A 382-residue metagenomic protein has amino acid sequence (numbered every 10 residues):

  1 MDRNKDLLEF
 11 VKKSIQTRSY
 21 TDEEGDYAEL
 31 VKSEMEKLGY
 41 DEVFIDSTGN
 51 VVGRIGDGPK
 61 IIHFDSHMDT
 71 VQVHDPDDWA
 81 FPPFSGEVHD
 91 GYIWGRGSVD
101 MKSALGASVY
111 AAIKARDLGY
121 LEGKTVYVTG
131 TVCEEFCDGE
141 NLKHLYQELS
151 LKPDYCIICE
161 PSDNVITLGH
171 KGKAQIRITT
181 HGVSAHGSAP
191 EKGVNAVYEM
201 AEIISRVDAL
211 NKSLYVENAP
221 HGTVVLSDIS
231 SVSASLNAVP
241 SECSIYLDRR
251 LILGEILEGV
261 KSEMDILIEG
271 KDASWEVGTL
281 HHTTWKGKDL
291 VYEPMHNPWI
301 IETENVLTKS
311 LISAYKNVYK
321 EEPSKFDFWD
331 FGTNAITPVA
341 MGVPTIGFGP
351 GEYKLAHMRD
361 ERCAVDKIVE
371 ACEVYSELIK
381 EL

Functional and structural regions predicted by a protein language model:
M1-H74, E242-Y246, V260, K367-V369: N-terminal helical capping/dimerization or prosegment-like subdomains of hydrolases acting on amide or phosphate bonds
V31, L105-A115, L142-L145, M200-I203 (+2 more regions): Buried hydrophobic packing segments
V43, G53, G86-V88, L226-I229 (+1 more regions): A structural signal for short hydrophobic beta-strand segments in well-ordered beta-sheet cores
I61-Y127: Active-site metal-coordination/substrate-binding segment of hydrolases, especially metallo-dependent peptidases
V73-H89, L168-T179, S313-A314: Acidic-glycine-rich active-site phosphate/pyrophosphate-binding loop
M101-K171: Acidic/histidine-rich catalytic neighborhood of metal-dependent amide-processing enzymes
P161, R177-L382: Metal-dependent amide/peptide-bond hydrolase catalytic core, centered on the "pita-bread" metallohydrolase fold
